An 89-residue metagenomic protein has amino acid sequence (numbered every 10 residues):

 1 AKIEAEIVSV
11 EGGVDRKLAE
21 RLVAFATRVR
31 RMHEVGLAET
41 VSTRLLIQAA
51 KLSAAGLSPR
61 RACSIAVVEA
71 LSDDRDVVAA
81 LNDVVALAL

Functional and structural regions predicted by a protein language model:
A1-L89: C-terminal regulatory/interaction module of P-loop NTP-utilizing enzymes
